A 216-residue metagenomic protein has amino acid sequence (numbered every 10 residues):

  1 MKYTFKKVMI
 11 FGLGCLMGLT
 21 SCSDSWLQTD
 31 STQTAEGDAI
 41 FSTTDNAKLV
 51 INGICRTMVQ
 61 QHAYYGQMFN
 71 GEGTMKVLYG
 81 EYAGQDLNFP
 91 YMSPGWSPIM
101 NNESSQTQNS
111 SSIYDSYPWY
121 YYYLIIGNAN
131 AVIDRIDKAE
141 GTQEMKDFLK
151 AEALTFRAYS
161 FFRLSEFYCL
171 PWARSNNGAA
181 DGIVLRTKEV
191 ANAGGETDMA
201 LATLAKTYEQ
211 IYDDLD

Functional and structural regions predicted by a protein language model:
M1-M9: Bacterial N-terminal signal peptides that target proteins for export
V8-L16: Sec-dependent N-terminal signal peptides
L19-S21: C-terminal motif of bacterial Sec signal peptides marking the signal peptidase cleavage site
S23-L149, F161-E209: Short acidic-aromatic linear motifs embedded in glycine-rich loops, typified by GG[WY][YF]DAGD(H) and related
